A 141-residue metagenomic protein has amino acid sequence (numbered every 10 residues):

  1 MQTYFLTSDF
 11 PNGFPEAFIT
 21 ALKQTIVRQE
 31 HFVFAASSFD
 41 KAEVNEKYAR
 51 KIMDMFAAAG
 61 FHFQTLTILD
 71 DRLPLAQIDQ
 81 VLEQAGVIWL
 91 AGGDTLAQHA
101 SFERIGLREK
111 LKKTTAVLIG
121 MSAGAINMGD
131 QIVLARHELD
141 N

Functional and structural regions predicted by a protein language model:
M1-V87: N-terminal beta1-alpha1 cap of cysteine-dependent amidohydrolase-like domains
F10, S38, G93-T95, A123-G124: Short glycine-rich anion-binding loops that position phosphate/pyrophosphate groups of nucleotides and phosphorylated
A57, W89-L90, V117, M121: Generic detector of intrinsically disordered, low-complexity, polar/charged segments
A85-H99: Short acidic, glycine-rich surface-loop motifs adjacent to enzyme active sites
A97-N141: Class I SAM-dependent methyltransferase SAM-binding "motif I" and its flanking Rossmann-like core
